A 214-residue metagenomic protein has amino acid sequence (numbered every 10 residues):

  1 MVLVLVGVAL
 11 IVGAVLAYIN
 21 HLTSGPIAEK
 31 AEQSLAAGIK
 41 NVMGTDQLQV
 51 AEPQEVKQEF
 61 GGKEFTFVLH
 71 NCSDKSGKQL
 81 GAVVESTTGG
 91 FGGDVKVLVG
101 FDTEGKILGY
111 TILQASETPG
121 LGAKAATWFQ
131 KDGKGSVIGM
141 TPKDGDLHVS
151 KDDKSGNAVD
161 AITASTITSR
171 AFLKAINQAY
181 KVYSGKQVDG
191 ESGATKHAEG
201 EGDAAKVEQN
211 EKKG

Functional and structural regions predicted by a protein language model:
M1-G214: Flexible, solvent-exposed loop/hinge segments and secondary-structure transition points
